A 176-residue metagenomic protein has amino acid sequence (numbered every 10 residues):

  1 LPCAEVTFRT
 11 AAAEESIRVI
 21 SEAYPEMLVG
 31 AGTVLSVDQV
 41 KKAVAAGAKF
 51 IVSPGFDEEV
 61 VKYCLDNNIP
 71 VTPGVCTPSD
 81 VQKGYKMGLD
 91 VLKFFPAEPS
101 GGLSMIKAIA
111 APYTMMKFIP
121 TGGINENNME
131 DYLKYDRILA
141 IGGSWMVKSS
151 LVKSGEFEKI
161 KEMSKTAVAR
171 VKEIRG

Functional and structural regions predicted by a protein language model:
L1-P2, A23-M27, V44-I51, D66-T72 (+3 more regions): Glycine-enriched alpha-helix->loop->beta-strand junction motifs that scaffold or abut catalytic
L1-Y24, W145-G155: Glycine-rich, proline-tolerant flexible connector loops at the mouths of alpha/beta enzymes
P2-T10, M27-L35, A48-F56, P70-T77 (+3 more regions): Catalytic beta/alpha-barrel core
I17, V40, V61, V81 (+3 more regions): Generic hydrophobic/aromatic pocket-lining and core-packing "Φ" positions
S36-A46, S79-M87, I124-L139: Catalytic cores of alpha/beta
F50, P54-V60, K93-L103, R137-K159: Glycine-rich phosphate-binding active-site loops on the catalytic face of alpha/beta enzymes
Y63-I69, S150-G176: C-terminal helical cap(s) of enzyme catalytic domains, especially alpha/beta-barrels
P78-L92, G102-P112: Anionic-ligand binding region
